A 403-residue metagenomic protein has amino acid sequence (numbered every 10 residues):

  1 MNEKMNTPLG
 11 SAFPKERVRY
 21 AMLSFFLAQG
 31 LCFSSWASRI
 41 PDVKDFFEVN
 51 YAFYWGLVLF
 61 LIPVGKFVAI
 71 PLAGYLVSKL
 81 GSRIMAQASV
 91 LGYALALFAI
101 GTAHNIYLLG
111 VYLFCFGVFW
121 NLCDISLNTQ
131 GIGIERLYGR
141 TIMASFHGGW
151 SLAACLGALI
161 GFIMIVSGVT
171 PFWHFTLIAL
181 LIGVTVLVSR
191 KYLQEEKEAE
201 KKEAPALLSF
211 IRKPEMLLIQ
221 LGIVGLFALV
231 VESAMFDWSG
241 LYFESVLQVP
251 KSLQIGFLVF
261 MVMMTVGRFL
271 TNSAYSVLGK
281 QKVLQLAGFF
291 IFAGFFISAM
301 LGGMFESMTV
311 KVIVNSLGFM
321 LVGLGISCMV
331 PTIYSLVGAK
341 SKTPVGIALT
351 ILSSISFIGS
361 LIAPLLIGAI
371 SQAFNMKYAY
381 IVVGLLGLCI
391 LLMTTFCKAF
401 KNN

Functional and structural regions predicted by a protein language model:
S38-F53, D237-S252: Short amphipathic helix-loop junctions that connect adjacent transmembrane helices in Major Facilitator Superfamily/SLC
G56-Y75, L258-L270: Central cavity-lining transmembrane alpha-helices of secondary-active solute carriers, predominantly the Major
V68-S82, R268-K280, S371: Helix-to-loop junctions at the C-terminal end of transmembrane segments in multipass secondary transporters
V68-Y107: Conserved MFS/SLC helix-loop-helix module at the cytosolic interface between two early adjacent transmembrane helices
G81, T102-Y107, L301-G302, T309 (+2 more regions): Helix-breaking motifs and short loop linkers at transmembrane-helix boundaries and internal kinks in secondary membrane
L108, S145-Q194: Helix-loop-helix hairpin linking two adjacent transmembrane segments in secondary transporters
L113-G149: Cytoplasmic helix-loop-helix junction between adjacent transmembrane helices in 12-TM secondary transporters
Q281-I333: C-terminal transmembrane helical hairpin of 12-TM major facilitator-type secondary transporters
